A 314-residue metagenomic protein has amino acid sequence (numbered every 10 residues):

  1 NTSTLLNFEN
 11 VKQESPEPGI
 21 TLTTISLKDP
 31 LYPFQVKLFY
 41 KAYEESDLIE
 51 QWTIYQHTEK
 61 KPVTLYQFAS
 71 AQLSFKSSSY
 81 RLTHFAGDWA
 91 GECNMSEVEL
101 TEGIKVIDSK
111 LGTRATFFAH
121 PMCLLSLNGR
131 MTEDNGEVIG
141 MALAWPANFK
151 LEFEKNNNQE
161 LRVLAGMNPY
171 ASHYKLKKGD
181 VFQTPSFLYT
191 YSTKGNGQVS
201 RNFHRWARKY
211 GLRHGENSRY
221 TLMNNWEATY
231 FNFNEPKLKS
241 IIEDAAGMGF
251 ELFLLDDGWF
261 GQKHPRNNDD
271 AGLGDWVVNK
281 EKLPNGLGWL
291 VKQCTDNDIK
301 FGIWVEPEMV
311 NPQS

Functional and structural regions predicted by a protein language model:
N1-E154, Y170: Polysaccharide-binding surfaces and accessory modules of carbohydrate-active proteins
N1-F8, M122-E152, Y191-L212, F250-D257 (+1 more regions): Glycine-rich, aromatic-flanked loop segments that form ligand/cofactor-binding clefts across common enzyme folds
S3, Y174-T193: Short Pro-Gly-centered flexible turn/kink motifs
Y43, L176, E281-L283: Hydrophobic beta-strand core residues of beta-sandwich domains
I49, T64, Q183, M248-G249 (+1 more regions): Short loop/turn motifs at secondary-structure junctions
N157-K177: Short acidic, Pro/Gly- and aromatic-enriched capping/linker segments at domain boundaries
L176-K177, F182-Q183, R205-N217: Catalytic pocket of metal/acid-base enzymes, prominently hydrolases
H214-S314: Aromatic-lined carbohydrate-binding/catalytic grooves of carbohydrate-active enzymes
